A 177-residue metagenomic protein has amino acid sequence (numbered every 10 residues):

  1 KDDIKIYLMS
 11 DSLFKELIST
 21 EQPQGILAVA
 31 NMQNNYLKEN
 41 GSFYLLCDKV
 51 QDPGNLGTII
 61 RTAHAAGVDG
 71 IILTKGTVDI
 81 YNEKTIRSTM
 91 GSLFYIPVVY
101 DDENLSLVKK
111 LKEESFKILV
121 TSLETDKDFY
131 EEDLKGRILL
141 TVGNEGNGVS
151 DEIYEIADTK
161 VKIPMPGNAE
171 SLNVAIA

Functional and structural regions predicted by a protein language model:
K1-D52: Arg/Lys-rich RNA-binding interfaces used to dock onto structured RNA substrates
D2, Q24-I26, S88-S92, K135-L139: Short, hinge-like loop/turn segments at secondary-structure boundaries
Y7-S10, V99, V161: General small-molecule cofactor/ligand-binding pocket signal
D11-F14, Q33, G76-V78, E145-N147 (+1 more regions): Short, acidic/turn-prone active-site loops that include or flank metal/cofactor- and phosphate-binding residues
D11-L17, E103-K109, D126-D128, N168-A169: A short acidic, often aromatic-flanked loop/helix-cap motif at beta-alpha or helix-coil junctions that lines enzyme
L37-T125: RNA substrate-binding interface of SAM-dependent RNA methyltransferases
A65-A66, I80, T85-L93, D151-A177: Structured adenosyl-cofactor binding patch, chiefly the S-adenosyl-L-methionine
L119-A169, N173: Active-site/ligand-binding-proximal alpha/beta "capping" segment
